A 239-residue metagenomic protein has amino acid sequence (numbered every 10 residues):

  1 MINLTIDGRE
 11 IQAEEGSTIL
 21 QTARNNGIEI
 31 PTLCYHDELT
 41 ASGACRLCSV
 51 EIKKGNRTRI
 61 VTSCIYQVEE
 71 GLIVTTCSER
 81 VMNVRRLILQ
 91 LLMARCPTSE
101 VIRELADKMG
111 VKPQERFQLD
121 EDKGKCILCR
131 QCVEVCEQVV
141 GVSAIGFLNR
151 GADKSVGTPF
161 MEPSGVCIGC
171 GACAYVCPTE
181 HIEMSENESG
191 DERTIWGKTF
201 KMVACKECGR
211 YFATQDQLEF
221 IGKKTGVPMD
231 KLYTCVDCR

Functional and structural regions predicted by a protein language model:
M1-N3: Extreme N-terminal starter segment of soluble prokaryotic enzymes
I6-R9: Short strand-turn-strand beta-turns centered on an Asx-Gly dipeptide
S17-L20: Short, structural beta-strand-to-alpha-helix junction motif
T22-R59, R86-L87, E115-G124, D230: Immediate flanking context of iron-sulfur cluster ligation sites
R57-V166, H181-Q215, I221-C235: Fe-S ferredoxin-like electron-transfer domains and their immediately adjacent linker/connector regions across
A172: A short, cysteine/histidine-rich metal-binding "knuckle" motif
V176-C177: A structural motif detector for beta-strand N-caps
